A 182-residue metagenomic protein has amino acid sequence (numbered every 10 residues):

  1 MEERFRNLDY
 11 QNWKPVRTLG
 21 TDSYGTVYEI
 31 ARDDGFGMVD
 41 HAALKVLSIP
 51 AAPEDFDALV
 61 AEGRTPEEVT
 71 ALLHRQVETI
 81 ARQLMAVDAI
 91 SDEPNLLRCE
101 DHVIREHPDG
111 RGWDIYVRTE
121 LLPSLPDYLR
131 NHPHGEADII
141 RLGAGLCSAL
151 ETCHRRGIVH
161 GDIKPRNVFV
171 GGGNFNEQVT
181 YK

Functional and structural regions predicted by a protein language model:
V16-S23, V27: Protein kinase glycine-rich loop
R32-A81: ATP-binding glycine-rich loop module of kinase domains
L84-P94: Structural motif at the C-terminus of the N-lobe alphaC helix and the adjacent alphaC-beta4 loop of the Hanks-type
R98-W113: Short beta-strand micro-motifs within the conserved protein kinase catalytic domain, predominantly in the N-lobe
G110-S124: Conserved short submotifs of the Hanks-type protein kinase catalytic core that shape the nucleotide-binding pocket
L125-G135: AlphaC helix of the protein kinase catalytic domain
L142-G143: Activation segment signature within eukaryotic-like protein kinase domains
H154-G171: Catalytic-loop of the protein kinase fold
